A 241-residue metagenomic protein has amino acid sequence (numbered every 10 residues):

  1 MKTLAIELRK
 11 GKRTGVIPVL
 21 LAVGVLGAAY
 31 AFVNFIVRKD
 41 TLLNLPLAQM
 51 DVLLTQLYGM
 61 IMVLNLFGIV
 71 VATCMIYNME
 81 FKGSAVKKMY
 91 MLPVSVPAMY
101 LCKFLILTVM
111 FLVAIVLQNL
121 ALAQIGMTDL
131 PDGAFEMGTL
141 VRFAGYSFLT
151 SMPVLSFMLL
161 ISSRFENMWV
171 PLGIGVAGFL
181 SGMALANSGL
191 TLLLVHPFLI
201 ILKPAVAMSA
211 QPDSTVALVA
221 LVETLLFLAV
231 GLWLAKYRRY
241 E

Functional and structural regions predicted by a protein language model:
M1-G24: Aromatic- and glycine-rich beta-strand/loop motifs that create alpha-glucan
V19-V25, F165-M183: Pore- or pathway-lining transmembrane helices of multi-pass membrane proteins that form conduits for solutes/ions
G24-V71, L101-F165, V206-Q211, T215 (+1 more regions): Secretory targeting signals
V33-L53, L172-E241: Terminal transmembrane helical anchor/hairpin motif
F67-F81, S156-W169, T224-Y237: Transmembrane alpha-helical segments in integral membrane proteins
I76-T108: Helix-loop-helix units of permease transmembrane domains in multi-pass membrane transporters, especially ABC
Y77, V86-M89, A121, I125 (+4 more regions): Hydrophobic alpha-helical interface/terminus motif in multipass membrane transporters
